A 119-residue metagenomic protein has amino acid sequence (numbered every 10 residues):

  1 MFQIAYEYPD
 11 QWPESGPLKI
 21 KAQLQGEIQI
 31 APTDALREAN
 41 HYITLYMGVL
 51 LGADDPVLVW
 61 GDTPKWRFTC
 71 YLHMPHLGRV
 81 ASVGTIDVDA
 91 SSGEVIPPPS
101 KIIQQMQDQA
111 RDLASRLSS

Functional and structural regions predicted by a protein language model:
M1-S119: Long, terminal "pre-/pro-" and other extracytoplasmic accessory regions that lie outside the mature folded/catalytic
